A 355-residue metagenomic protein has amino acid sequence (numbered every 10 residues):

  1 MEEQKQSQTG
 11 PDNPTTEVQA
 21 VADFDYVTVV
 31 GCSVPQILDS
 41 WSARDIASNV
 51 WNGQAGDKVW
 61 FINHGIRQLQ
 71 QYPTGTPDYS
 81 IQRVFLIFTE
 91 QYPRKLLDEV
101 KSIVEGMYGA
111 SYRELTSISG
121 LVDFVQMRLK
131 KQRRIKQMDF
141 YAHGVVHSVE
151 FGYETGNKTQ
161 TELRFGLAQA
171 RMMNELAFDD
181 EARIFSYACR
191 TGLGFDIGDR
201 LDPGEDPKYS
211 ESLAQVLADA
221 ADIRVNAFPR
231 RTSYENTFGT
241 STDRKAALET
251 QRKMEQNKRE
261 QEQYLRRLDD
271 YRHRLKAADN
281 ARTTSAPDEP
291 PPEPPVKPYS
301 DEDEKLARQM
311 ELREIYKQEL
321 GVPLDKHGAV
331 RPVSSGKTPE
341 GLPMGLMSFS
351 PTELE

Functional and structural regions predicted by a protein language model:
M1-S80: Boundary/activation segment at the start of structured domains
N13, N49-N52, N63, N157 (+5 more regions): Detector for Asparagine
S33-L38, L69-D196, R313-V322, K326-H327 (+2 more regions): Catalytic-core segments of thiol-dependent peptidases
L38-G53, E150-T159, G194-K208: Short, flexible/disordered intra-domain loops and linkers
G53, D57-W60, R113, F165 (+2 more regions): Extracytoplasmic/periplasmic, Sec-exported soluble proteins
H64-Q68, Q169, L213, L217: A general structural detector for well-ordered alpha-helical segments in enzyme core domains, enriched
R183-E355: Active-site-proximal C-terminal subdomain of hydrolase catalytic domains
